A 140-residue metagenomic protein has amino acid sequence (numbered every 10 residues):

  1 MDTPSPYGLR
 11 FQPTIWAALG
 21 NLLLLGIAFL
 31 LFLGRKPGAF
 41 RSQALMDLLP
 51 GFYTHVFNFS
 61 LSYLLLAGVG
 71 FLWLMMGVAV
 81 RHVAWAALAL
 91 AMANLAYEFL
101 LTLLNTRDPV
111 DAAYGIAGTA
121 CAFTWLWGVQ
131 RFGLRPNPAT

Functional and structural regions predicted by a protein language model:
M1-T140: Bulky hydrophobic segments
